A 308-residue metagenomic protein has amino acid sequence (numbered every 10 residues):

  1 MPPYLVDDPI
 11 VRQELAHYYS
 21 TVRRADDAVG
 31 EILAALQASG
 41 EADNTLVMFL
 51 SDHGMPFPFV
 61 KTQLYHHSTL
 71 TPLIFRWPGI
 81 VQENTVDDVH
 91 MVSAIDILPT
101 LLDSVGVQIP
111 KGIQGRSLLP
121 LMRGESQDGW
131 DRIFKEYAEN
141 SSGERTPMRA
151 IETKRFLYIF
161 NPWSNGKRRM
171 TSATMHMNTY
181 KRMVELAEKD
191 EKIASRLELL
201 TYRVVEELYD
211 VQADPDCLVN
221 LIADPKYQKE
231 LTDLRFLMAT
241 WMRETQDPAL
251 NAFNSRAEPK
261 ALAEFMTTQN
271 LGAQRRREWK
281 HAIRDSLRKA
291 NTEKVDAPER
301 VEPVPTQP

Functional and structural regions predicted by a protein language model:
M1-L98, L102-G112, K167, S172-E206 (+7 more regions): Active-site-proximal cap/lid insertion segments
A42-V47, G129-W130, K154-F156: Loop/turn elements at helix/coil->beta-strand transitions in domains of secreted/extracellular proteins
L46-S51, I133-E136, I159-F160: Short beta-strand segments
M55-F59, G124-W130: Secretory-pathway/luminal and periplasmic proteins that interact with or process carbohydrate-rich
E83-V89, G106-R116, D128-I133, I159 (+1 more regions): Acidic/polar loop patches that form or flank catalytic/metal-binding clefts of enzymes that bind anionic ligands
T146-E152, I159, R196-L199: Short, surface-exposed beta-strand/loop micro-motifs that present aromatic residues
R235-A252: Bilobed periplasmic-binding protein-like "clamshell/Venus-flytrap" ligand-binding domains
